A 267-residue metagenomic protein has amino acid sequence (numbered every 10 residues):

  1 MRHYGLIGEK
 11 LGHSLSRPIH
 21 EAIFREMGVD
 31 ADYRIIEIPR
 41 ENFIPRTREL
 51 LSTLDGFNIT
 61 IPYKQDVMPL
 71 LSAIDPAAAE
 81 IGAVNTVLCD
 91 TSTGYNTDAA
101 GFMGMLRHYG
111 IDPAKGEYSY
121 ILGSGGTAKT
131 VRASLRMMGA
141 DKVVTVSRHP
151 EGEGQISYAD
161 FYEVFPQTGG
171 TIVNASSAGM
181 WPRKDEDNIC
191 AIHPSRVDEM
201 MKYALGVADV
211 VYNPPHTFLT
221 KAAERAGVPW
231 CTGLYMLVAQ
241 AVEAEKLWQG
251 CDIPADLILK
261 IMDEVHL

Functional and structural regions predicted by a protein language model:
M1-I111, A226: Phosphate/diphosphate ligand-binding glycine-rich loop within oxidoreductases
G8, N96-A99, L106-G110, K115-A140: Glycine-rich adenosine-cofactor-binding loop
K10, R148-H149, N213: Residues in the short beta-alpha loop(s) of Rossmann-like NAD(P)-binding domains
I59-M68, G126-T127, S177-M180, N213: Short glycine-rich anion-binding loops that position phosphate/pyrophosphate groups of nucleotides and phosphorylated
G116, G206-L267: Adenosine-phosphate binding glycine-rich loop
M138-I156: NAD(P)-binding Rossmann-fold cofactor-contacting core
E153-W230: Rossmann-like adenosine-cofactor binding region
